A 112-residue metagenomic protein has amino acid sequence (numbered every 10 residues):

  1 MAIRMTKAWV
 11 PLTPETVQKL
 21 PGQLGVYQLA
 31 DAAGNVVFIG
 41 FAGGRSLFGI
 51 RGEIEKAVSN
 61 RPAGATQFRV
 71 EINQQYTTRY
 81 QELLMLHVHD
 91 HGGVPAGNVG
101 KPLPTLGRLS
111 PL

Functional and structural regions predicted by a protein language model:
M1-F48, E71-L86, P104-L112: GIY-YIG nuclease catalytic motif and its immediate N-terminal context
L47-N60: A short, polar/charged loop-to-alpha-helix boundary motif
E53-E55, G64-V70: Amphipathic, hydrophobic secondary-structure cores in small proteins
S59, M85-H89: Generic surface-pattern signal
S59-G64, T77-R79: Charge-biased low-complexity segments
D90-K101: Coupling/hinge elements of helicase-like and P-loop NTPase modules
